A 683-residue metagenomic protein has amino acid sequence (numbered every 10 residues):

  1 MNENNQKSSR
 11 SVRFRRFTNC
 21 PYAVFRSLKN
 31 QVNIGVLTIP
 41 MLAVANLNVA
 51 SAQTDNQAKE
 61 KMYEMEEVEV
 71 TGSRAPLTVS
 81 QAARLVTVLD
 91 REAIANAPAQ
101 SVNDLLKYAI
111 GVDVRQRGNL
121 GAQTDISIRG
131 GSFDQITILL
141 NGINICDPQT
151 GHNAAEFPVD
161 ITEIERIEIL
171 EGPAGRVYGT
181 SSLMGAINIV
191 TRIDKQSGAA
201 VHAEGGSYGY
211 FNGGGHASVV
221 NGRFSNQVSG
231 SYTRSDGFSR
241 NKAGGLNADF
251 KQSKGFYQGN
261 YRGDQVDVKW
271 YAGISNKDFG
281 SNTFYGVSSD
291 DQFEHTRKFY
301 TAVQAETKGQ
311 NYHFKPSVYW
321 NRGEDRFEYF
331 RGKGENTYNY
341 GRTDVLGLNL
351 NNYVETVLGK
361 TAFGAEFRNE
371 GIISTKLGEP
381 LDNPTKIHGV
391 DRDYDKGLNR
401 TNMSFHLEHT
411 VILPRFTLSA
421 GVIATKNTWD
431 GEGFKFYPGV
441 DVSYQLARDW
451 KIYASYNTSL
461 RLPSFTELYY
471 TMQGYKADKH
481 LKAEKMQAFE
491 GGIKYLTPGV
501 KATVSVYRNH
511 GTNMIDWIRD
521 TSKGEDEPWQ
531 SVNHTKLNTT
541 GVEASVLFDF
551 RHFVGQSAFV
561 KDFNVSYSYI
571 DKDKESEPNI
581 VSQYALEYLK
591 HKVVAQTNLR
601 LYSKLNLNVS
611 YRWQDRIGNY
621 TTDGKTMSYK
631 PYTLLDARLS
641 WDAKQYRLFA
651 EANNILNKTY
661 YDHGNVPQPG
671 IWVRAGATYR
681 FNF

Functional and structural regions predicted by a protein language model:
M65-A95, D125: N-terminal periplasmic "start-of-domain" segments of outer-membrane beta-barrel proteins
N103, K107-I143: Extracytoplasmic beta-strand/coil segments of soluble accessory domains associated with Gram-negative outer-membrane
N144-E171: Short acidic/polar hinge/loop motifs at secondary-structure boundaries that mediate gating or recognition
A186, T191-V220, G230, G245-D249 (+1 more regions): Short strand-turn segments of transmembrane beta-barrel domains in outer membranes, especially the first one or two
S235-K242, L246-Q252, V266-V345: Flexible loop and strand-edge segments within Gram-negative outer membrane beta-barrel domains
G286-G309, G341-T343, R400, G431 (+5 more regions): Outer-membrane beta-barrel signature, preferentially recognizing the C-terminal barrel domain of Gram-negative
I412-L418, R508-H510, V532-T621, G676-R680: Gram-negative outer-membrane beta-barrel transporters
T512-N513, K561, W613-Y620, S628 (+1 more regions): C-terminal beta-signal and adjacent terminal beta-strands/loops of Gram-negative outer-membrane beta-barrel proteins
